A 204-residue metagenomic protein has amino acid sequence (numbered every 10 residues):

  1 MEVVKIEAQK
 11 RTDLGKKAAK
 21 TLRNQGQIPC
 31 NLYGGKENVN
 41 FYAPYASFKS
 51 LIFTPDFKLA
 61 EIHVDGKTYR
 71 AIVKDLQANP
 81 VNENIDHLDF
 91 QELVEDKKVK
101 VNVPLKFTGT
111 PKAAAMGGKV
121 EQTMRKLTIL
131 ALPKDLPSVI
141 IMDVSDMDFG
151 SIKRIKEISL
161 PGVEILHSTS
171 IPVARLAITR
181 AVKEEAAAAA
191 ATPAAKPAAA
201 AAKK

Functional and structural regions predicted by a protein language model:
M1-K204: Acidic, negatively charged sequence tracts
